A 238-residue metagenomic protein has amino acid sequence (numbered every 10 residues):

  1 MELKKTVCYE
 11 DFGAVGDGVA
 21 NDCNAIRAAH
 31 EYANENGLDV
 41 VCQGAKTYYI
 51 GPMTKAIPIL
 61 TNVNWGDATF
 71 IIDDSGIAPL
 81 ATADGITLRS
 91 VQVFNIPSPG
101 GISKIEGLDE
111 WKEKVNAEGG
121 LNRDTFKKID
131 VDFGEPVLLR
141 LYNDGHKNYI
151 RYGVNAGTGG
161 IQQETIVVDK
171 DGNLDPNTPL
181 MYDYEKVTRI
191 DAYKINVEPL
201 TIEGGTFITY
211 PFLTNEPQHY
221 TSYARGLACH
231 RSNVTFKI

Functional and structural regions predicted by a protein language model:
M1-I238: Extracellular/periplasmic carbohydrate-active domains that bind, remodel, or depolymerize complex polysaccharides
